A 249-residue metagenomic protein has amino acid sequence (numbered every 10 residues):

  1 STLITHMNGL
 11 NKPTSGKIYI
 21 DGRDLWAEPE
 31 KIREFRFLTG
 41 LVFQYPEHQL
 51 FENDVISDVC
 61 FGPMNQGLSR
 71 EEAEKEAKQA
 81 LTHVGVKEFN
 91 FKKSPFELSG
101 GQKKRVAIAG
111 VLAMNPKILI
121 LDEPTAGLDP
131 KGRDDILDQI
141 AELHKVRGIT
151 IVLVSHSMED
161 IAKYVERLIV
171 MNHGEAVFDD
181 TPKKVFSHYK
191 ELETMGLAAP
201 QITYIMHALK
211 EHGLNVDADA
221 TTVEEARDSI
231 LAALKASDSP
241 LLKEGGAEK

Functional and structural regions predicted by a protein language model:
N8: Helix-to-loop junction immediately C-terminal to a conserved catalytic motif
K17-E34: ABC ATPase NBD Q-loop/coupling interface
E71-F89: Conserved ABC ATPase "signature" region
S94-L98, Q102: Conserved ABC ATPase signature
N115: Conserved catalytic motifs of ABC-family nucleotide-binding domains
L119-D122: Catalytic Walker B motif of ABC-type/P-loop ATPase nucleotide-binding domains
